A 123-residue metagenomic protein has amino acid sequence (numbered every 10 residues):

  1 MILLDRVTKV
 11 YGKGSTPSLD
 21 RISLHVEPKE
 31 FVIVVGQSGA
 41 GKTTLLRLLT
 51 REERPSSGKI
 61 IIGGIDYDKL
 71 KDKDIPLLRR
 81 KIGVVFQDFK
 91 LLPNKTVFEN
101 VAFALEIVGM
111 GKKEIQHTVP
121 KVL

Functional and structural regions predicted by a protein language model:
M1, K9-R21, K71: A short, flexible loop at the N-terminus of ABC-type nucleotide-binding domains that lies
I33, P76-K90, A102: ABC nucleotide-binding domain signature
V35-Q37: The feature captures the beta-strand-to-loop junction immediately N-terminal to the Walker
T50: Helix-to-loop junction immediately C-terminal to a conserved catalytic motif
G58-Y67, T118: Conserved ABC transporter NBD signature motif
Y67-G83, K112, Q116: ABC ATPase NBD coupling module
L91, T96-F98: Beta-to-alpha transition at the N-cap of a short helix in the ABC ATPase nucleotide-binding domain, specifically
F98-E106, Q116, P120: Short helical segment in ABC ATPase nucleotide-binding domains corresponding to the A-loop/adjacent helical element
